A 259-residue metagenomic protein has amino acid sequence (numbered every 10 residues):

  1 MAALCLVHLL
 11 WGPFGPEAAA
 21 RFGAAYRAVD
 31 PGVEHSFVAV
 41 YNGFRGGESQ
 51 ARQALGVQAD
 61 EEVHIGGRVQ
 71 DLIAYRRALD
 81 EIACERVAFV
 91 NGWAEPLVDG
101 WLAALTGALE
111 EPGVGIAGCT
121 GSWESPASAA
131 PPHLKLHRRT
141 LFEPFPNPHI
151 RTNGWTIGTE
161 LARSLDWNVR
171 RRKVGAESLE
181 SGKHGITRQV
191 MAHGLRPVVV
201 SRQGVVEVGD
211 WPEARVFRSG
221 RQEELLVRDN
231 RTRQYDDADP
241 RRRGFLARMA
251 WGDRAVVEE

Functional and structural regions predicted by a protein language model:
M1-D71, Y75-R86: N-terminal anchoring/stem segment of glycosyltransferases
E17, R171-E259: C-terminal catalytic/acceptor-binding lobe
V40-G46, A94, T120-S125, Q203-V206: Short beta-alpha junction loops
S49-R52, W101-L102, S128-H133, G209-E213: Short aromatic-enriched loop/helix-cap "lid" or pocket-rim segments at secondary-structure transitions that line
G56, E110, M191: Anion (oxyanion) recognition and catalysis
C84, E111-V114, L195: Short, high-confidence coil segments that cap the C-terminus of an alpha-helix and link into the following beta-strand
C84-E95: Short beta-strand-to-loop acidic/aromatic patch adjacent to the donor-nucleotide binding site
E95-V174, L179-H184: Conserved catalytic core of nucleotide-sugar-dependent glycosyltransferases
